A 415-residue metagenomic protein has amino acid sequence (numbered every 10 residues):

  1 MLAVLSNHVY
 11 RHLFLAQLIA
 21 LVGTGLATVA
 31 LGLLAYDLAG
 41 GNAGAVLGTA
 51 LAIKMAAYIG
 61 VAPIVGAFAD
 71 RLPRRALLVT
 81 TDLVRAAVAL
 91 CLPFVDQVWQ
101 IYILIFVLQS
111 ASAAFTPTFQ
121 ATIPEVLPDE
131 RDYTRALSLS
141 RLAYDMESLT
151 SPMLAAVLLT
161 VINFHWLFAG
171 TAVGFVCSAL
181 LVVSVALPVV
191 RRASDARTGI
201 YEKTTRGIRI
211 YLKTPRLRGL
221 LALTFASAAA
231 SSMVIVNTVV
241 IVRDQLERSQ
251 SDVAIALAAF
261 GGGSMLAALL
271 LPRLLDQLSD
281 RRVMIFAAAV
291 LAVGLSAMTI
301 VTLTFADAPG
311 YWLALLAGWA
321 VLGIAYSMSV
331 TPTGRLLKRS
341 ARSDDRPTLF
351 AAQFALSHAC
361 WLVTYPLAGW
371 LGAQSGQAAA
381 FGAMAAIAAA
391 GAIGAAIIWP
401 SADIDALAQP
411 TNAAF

Functional and structural regions predicted by a protein language model:
M1-F415: Alpha-helical transmembrane-bundle signature of multi-pass membrane transport and export proteins
